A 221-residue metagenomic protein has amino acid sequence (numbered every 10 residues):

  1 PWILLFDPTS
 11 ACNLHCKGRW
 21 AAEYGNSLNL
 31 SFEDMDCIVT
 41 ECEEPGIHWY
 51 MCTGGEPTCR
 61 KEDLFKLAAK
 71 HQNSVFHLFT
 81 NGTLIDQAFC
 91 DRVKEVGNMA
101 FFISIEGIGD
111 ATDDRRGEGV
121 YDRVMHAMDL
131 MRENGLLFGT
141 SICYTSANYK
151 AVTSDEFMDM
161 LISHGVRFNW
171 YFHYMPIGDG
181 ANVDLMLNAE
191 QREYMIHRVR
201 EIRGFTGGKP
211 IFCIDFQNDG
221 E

Functional and structural regions predicted by a protein language model:
I3-E33: Canonical Radical SAM [4Fe-4S] cluster-binding loop centered on the CxxxCxxC motif and its immediate flanking residues
P8, C59, I177-D179: Flexible loop/turn segments at secondary-structure boundaries
N13, A21, Q72-N73, G117 (+1 more regions): Residue-level recognition of short, structured coil/turn motifs that connect secondary structure elements
A22-N26, I108-A111, P176-D179: A short, flexible beta-alpha/helix-coil linker loop
E23-L28, D114-V120, D184-L187: Short glycine-enriched, charge-decorated loop/helix-capping segments at active-site entrances that position
F32-C52, R60-H173: Radical SAM/AdoMet-radical enzyme domain recognition
Y174-E221: A C-terminal junction/extension of Radical SAM enzymes
